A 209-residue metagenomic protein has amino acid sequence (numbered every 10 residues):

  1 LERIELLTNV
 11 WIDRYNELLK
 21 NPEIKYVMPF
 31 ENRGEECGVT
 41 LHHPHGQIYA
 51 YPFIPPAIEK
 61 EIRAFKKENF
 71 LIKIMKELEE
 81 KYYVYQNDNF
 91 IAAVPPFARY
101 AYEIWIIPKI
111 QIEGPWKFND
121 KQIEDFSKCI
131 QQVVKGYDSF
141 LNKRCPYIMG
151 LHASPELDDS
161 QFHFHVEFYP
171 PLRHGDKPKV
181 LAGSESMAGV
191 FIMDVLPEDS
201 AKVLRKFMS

Functional and structural regions predicted by a protein language model:
L1-S209: HIT superfamily nucleotide-processing domains
